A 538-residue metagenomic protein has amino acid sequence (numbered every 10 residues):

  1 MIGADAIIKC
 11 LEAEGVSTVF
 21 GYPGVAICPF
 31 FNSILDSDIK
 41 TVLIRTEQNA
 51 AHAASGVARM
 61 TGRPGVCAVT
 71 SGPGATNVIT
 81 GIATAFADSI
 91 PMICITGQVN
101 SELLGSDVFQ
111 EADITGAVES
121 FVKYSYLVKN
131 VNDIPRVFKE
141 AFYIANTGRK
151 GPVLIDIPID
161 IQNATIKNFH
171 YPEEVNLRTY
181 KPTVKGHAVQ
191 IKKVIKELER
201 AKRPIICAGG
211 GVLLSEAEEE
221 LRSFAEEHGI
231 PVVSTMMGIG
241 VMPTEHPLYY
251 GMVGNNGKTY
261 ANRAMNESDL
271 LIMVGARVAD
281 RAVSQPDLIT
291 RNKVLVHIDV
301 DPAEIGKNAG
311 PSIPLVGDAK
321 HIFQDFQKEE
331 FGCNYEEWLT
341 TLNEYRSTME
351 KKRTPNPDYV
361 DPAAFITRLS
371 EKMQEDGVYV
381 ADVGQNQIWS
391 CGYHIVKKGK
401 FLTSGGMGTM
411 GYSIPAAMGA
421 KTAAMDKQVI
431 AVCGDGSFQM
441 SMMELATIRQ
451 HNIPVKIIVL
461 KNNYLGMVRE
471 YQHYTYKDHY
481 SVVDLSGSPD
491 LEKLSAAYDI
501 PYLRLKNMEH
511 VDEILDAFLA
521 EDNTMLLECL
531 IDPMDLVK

Functional and structural regions predicted by a protein language model:
M1-E330, R368, E375, P454-I457: N-terminal alpha/beta PP-like core and its mobile active-site loop of ThDP/TPP-dependent enzymes
A4-I7, V25, F30-L35, N343-K421: Active-site diphosphate/adenylate-binding microenvironment
I27, E47-H52, N386-I388, N507-V511: Short acidic loop-to-helix transition motifs that present clustered carboxylates
T46-E47, S106-D107, K181-I195, V253-G257 (+5 more regions): A general structural motif
I95, F109-Q110, I305-N308, P314-V316 (+2 more regions): Thiamine diphosphate
V122-Y124, N176-T179, N343-D358, Y498-I500: Short glycine/proline- and acidic residue-enriched helix-loop micro-motifs that form flexible lids or anion-recognition
N132, N292-V383, D490, K506-K538: Phosphate/pyrophosphate-binding active-site segments
L154, H297, V380, V432-C433: Generic enzyme active-site microenvironment
